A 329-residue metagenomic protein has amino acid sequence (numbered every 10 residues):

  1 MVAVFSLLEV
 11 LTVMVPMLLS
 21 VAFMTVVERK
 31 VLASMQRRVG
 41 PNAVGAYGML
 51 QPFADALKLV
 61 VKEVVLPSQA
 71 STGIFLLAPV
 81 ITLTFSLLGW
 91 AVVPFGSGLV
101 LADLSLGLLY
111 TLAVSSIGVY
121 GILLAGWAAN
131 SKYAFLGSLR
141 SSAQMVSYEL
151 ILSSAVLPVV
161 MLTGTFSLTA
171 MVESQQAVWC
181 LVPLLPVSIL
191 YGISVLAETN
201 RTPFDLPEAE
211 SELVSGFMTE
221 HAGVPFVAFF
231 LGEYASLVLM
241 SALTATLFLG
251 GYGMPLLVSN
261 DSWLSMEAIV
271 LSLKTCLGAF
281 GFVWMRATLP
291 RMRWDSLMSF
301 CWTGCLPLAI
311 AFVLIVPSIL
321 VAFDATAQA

Functional and structural regions predicted by a protein language model:
M1-A329: Selective transmembrane helix interface/packing segments
